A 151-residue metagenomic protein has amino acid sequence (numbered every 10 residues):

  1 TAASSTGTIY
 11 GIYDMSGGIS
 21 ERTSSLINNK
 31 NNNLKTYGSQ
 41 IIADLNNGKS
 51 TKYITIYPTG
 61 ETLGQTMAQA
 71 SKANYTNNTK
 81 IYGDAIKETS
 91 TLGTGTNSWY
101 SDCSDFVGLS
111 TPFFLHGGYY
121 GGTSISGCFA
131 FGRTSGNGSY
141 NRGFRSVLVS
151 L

Functional and structural regions predicted by a protein language model:
A2, T6-G7, G18-N28, I41 (+1 more regions): C-terminal, surface-exposed recognition/capping segments
D14: Short, acidic, Ser/Thr-enriched surface-loop or helix-capping motifs
N28-L34: Short, Lys/Arg- and Gly-enriched loop/turn segments at beta-strand edges
K35-I41: Short, surface-exposed, charged loop/turn segments at secondary-structure junctions
